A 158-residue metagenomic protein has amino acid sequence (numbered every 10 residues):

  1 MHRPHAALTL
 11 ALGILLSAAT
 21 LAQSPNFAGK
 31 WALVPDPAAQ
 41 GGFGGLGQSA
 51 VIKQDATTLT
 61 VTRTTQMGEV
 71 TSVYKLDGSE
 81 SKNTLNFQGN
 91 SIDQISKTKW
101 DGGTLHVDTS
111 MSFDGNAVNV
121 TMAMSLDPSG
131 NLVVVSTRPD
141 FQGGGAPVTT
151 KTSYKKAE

Functional and structural regions predicted by a protein language model:
M1-L10: Bacterial N-terminal signal peptides that target proteins for export
T9-A19: Bacterial N-terminal signal peptides
L21-E158: Hydrophobic small-molecule pocket/channel-lining residues, especially in calycin-type beta-barrels
